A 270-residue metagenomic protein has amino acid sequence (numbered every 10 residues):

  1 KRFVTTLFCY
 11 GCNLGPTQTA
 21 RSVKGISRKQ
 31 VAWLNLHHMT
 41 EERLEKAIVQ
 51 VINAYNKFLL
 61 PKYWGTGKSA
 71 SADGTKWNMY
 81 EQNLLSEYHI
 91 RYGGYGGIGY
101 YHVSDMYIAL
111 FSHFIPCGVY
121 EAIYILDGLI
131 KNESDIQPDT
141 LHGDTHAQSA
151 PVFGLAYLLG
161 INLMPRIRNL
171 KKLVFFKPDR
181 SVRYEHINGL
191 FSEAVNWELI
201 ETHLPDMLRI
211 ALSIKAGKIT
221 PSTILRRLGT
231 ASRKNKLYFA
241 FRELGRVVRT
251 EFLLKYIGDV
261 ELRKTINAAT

Functional and structural regions predicted by a protein language model:
K1-S22: Structured, charged N-terminal subsegments at the starts of enzyme catalytic cores and at intra-chain domain/subunit
C9-G11, S69, T140: Residue-level signal for helical boundary/lining positions with a hydrophobic bias
N13, T17, L44, E81 (+2 more regions): Intrinsically disordered or highly flexible coil/loop and linker segments, enriched in small and charged/polar residues
R21-L59, E87-T202: Catalytic or ion-translocation cores adjacent to nucleophile or general acid/base/metal-coordination motifs in diverse
V51-E87: Structured nucleic-acid-interacting core domains from mobile-element enzymes and related host factors, especially RNase
D73-T75, T145-Q148, K171-L173, I224-S232: A glycine-rich phosphate-binding loop feature that marks nucleotide/adenosyl-phosphate handling sites
S192-T270: Long, compositionally biased intrinsically disordered regions
